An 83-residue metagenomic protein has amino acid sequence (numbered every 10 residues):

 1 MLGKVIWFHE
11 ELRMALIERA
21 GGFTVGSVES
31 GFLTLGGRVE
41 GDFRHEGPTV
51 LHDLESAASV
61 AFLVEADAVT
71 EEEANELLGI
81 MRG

Functional and structural regions predicted by a protein language model:
M1-E10: Structural detector for short beta-strands of small beta-barrel domains
E11-L16: Short aromatic-glycine-enriched beta-strand elements
E18-T24, L78-G83: Short solvent-exposed strand/turn elements
G22-L33: Beta-strand/loop nucleic-acid-binding surfaces
G36-G37: Loop/turn positions that initiate beta-strands
H45-E55: Short, Lys/Arg- and Gly-enriched loop/turn segments at beta-strand edges
L54-G83: Glycine- and charge-enriched low-complexity intrinsically disordered segments
